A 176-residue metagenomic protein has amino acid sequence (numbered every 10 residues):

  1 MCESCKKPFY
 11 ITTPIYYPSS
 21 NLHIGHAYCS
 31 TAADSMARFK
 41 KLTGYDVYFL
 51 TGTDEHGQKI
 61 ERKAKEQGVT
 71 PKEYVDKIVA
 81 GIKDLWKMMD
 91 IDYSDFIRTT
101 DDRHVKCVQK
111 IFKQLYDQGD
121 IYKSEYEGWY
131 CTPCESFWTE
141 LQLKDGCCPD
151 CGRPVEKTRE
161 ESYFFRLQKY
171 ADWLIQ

Functional and structural regions predicted by a protein language model:
C2-Q176: N-terminal, positively charged nucleic-acid-binding surface of large information/translation enzymes
